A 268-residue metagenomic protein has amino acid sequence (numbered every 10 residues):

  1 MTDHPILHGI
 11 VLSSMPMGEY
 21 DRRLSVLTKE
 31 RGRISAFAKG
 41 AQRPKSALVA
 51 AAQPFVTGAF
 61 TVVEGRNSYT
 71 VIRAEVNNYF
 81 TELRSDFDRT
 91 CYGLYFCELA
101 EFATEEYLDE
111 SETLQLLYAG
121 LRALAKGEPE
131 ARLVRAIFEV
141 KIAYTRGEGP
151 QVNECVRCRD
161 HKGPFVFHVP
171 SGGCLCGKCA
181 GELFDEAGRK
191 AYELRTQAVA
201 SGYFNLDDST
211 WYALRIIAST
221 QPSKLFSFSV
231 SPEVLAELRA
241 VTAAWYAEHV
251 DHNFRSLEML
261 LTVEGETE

Functional and structural regions predicted by a protein language model:
M1-E268: Non-catalytic alpha-helical scaffolds and adjoining flexible linkers that form interface surfaces for assembly
